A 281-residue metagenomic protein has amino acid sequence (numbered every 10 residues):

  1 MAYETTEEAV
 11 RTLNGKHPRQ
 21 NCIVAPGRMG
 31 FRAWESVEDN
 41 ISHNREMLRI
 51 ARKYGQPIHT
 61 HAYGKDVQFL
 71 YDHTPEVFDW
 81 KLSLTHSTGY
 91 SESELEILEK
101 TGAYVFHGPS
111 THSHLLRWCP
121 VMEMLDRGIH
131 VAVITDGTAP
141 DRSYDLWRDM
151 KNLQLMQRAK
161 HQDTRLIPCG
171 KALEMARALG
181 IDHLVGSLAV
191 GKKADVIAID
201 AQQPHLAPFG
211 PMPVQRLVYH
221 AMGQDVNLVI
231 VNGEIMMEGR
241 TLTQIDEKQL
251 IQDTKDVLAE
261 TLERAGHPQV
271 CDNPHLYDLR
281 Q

Functional and structural regions predicted by a protein language model:
M1-G89, S93: Metal-coordinating catalytic core of metallo-dependent amide/deamination hydrolases
R45, R49, L95-E96, M122 (+1 more regions): Alpha-helical segments flanking ligand/cofactor-binding loops in enzyme cores
R52-P57, T74-L82, I97-F106, D126-V131 (+1 more regions): Glycine-enriched alpha-helix->loop->beta-strand junction motifs that scaffold or abut catalytic
A62-G64, T85-S91, H112-R117, A139-D145 (+1 more regions): A general structural motif
D66-F69, S93-E94, C119-P120, L184-G186: Short acidic active-site motifs
E76, M122-Q203, A207, H220: His/Asp/Glu-enriched, well-ordered alpha-helical/loop segment that forms or immediately abuts the divalent-metal
E92-S93, I97-D136: A conserved active-site cap/scaffold subdomain adjacent to cofactor or substrate pockets
M175-Q281: Active-site microenvironment of metallo-dependent hydrolases
